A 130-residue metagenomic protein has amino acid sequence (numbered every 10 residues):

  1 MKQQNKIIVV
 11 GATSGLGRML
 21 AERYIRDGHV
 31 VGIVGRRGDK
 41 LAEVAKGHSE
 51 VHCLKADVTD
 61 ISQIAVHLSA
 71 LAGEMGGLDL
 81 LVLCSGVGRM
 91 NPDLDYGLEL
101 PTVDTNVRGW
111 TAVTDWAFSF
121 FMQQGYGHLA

Functional and structural regions predicted by a protein language model:
N5, G77-L78, F121-A130: Active-site loop of short-chain dehydrogenase/reductase
T13-S14: Conserved glycine-rich cofactor-binding loop
D27-E43: Conserved glycine-rich Rossmann-like NAD(P)H-binding loop of the short-chain dehydrogenase/reductase
G47-S62: Rossmann-fold cofactor-recognition segment
C84-M90: Conserved NAD(P)H cofactor-binding loop of Rossmann-fold oxidoreductase domains
N91-D104: Short alpha-helical oligomerization interface
T114-D115: A short, exposed helix-loop element centered on a Lys and neighboring polar residues
